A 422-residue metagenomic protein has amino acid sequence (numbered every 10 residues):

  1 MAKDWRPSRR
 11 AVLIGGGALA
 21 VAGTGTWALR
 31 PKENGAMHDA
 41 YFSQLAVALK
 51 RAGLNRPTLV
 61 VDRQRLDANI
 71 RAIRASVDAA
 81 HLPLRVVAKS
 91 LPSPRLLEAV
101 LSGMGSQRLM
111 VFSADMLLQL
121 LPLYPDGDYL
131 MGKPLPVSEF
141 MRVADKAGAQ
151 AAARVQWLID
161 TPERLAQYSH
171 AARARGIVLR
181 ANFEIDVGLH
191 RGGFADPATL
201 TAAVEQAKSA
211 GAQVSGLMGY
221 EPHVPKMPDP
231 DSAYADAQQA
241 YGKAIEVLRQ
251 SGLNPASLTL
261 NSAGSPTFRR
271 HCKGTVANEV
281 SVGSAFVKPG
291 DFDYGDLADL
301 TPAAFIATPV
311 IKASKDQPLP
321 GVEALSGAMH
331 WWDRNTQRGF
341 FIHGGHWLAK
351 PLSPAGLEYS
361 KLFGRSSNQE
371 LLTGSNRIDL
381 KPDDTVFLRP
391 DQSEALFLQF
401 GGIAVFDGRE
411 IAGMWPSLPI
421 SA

Functional and structural regions predicted by a protein language model:
A2-D145, P419-A422: A charged N-terminal "starter" segment
A2-W5, G16, V178-R180, D186-A298: Active-site loop/helix belt of alpha/beta enzymes
R6, V60-D67, R71, P94 (+7 more regions): Electropositive phosphate-/nucleotide-binding environments in soluble metabolic enzymes
L54-R56, A152-R154, S367-Q369: Short, solvent-exposed beta-strand edge segments and adjacent coil->beta transition regions
Q64, P162, D186-G188, A285 (+1 more regions): Anionic group-transfer/hydrolysis microenvironments
R74-V77, Y124, A172, K208 (+2 more regions): Structural signal for hydrophobic packing residues in well-ordered secondary-structure cores of soluble enzyme domains
P83-M227: Active-site-proximal beta-alpha core segment in soluble small-molecule metabolic enzymes
A235-A422: Active-site anion/phosphate-binding pocket segments in diverse small-molecule metabolic enzymes
